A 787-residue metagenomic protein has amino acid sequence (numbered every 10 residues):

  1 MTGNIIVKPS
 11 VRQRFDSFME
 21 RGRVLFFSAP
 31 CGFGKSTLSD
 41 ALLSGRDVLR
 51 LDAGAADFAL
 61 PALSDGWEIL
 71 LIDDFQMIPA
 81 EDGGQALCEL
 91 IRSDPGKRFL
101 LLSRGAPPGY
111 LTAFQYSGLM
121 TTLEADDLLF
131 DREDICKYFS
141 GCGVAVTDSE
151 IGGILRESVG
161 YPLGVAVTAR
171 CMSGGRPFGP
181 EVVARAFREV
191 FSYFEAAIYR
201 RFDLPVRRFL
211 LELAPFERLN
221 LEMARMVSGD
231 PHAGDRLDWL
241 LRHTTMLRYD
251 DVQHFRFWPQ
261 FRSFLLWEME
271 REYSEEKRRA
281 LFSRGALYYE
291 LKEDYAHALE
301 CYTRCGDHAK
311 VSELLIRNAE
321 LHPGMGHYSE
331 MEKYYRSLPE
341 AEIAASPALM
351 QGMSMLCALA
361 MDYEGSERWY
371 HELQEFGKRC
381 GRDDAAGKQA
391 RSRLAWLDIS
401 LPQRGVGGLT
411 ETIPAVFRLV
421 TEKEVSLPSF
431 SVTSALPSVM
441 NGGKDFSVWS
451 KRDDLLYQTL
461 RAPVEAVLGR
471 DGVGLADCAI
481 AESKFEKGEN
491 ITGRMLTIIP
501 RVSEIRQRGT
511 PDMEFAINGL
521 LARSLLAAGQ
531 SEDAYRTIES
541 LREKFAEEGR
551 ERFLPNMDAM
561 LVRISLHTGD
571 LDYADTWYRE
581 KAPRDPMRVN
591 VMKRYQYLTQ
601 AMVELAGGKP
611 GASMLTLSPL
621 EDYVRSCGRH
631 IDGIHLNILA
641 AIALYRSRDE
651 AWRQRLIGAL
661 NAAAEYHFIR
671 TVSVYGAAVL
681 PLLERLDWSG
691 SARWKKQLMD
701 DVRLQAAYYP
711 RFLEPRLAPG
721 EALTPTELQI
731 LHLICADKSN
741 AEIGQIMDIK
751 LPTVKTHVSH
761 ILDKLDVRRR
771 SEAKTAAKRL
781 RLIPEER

Functional and structural regions predicted by a protein language model:
G32, S39, T122, S140-S192 (+3 more regions): Amphipathic alpha-helical "lid/sensor" segments that cap RecA-like P-loop NTPase cores
T37, Q85-G153, E157, L163-T168 (+2 more regions): Alpha-helical sensor/transducer elements of the RecA-like P-loop NTPase core
L63-G83: Conserved P-loop NTPase "ATPase switch" module shared by AAA+ and STAND
S149, F191-R271, A280: C-terminal boundary/linker of central alpha/beta nucleotide-binding cores
E275-A348, G365-W369: Extended alpha-helical scaffolding segments used for macromolecular assembly and cargo binding
A296-H297, D307-H308, R382-R393, K423-M440 (+8 more regions): Alpha-solenoid helical repeat architecture
E342-I517: Internal alpha-solenoid helical repeat scaffolds
P710-S759, D763-L765, E772-E785: Helix-turn-helix DNA-binding segment
